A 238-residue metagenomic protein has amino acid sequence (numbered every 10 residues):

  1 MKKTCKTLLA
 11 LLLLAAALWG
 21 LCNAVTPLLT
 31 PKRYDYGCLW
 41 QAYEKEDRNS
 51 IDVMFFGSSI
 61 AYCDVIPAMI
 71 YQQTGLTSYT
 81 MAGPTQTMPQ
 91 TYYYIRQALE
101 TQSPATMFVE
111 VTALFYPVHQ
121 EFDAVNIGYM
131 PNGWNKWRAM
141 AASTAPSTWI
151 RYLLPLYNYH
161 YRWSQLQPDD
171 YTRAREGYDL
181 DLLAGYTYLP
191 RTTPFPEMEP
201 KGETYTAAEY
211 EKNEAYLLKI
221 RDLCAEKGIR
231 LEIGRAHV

Functional and structural regions predicted by a protein language model:
K6-A24: Hydrophobic membrane-insertion alpha-helices, especially the h-region of bacterial N-terminal signal peptides
T26-N49: Alpha-helical transmembrane signal-anchor/signal-peptide segments
G37-Q41, C63-D64, Y93-R96, E214-I220: Alpha-helical scaffolding within the catalytic cores of extracellular/periplasmic polymer-degrading hydrolases
S50-I51, L76-T77, S103-T106, A225-E232: Loop/turn elements at helix/coil->beta-strand transitions in domains of secreted/extracellular proteins
V53-M54, Q73-T77, P196-T204: Acidic/histidine-rich, surface-exposed loop or edge segments in extracytoplasmic proteins
F56, I60-T144: Membrane-embedded segments
A124-R230: Secreted/periplasmic serine-hydrolase-like ester/acetyl group-modifying domain
A236-V238: Conserved small/polar residues in nucleotide/adenosyl-binding loops
